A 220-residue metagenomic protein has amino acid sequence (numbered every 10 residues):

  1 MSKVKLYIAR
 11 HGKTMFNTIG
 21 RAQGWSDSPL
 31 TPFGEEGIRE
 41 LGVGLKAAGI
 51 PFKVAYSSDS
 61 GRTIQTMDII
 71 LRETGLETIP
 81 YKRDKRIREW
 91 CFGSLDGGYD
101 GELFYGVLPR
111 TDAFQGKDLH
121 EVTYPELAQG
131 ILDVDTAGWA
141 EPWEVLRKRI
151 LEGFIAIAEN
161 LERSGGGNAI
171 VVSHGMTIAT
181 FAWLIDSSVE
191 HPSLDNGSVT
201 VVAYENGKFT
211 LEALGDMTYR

Functional and structural regions predicted by a protein language model:
M1-V4, W90-E102, G106-A113, E159-G167 (+1 more regions): Acidic, low-complexity terminal tails and accessory targeting/binding regions of phosphate-metabolizing enzymes
K5-A9, Y56, S164-S173: Beta-strand elements within well-structured catalytic alpha/beta cores of enzymes that handle phosphate/sulfate esters
Y7, K82-D84, E212: General small-molecule cofactor/ligand-binding pocket signal
G12, G175-M176, M217: Active-site metal-binding loops of divalent metal-dependent hydrolases
K13-I69, E141-I150: Loop-to-helix element that buttresses phosphate recognition and phosphoryl-transfer chemistry
G42-D118: Phosphate-coordination/substrate-recognition cap region in phosphate-metabolizing enzymes
R110-V145: Short glycine/proline- and acidic residue-enriched helix-loop micro-motifs that form flexible lids or anion-recognition
D133-S164: A mid-sequence, solvent-exposed acidic-amphipathic segment
